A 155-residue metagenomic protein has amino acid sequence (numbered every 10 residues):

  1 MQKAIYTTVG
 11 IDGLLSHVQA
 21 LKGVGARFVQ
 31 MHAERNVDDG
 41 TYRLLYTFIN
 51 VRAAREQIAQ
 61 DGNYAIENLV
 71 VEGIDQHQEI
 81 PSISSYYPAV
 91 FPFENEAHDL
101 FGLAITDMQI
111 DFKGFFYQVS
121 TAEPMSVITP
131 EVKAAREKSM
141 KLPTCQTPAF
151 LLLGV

Functional and structural regions predicted by a protein language model:
M1-V155: Terminal low-complexity/charged segments
